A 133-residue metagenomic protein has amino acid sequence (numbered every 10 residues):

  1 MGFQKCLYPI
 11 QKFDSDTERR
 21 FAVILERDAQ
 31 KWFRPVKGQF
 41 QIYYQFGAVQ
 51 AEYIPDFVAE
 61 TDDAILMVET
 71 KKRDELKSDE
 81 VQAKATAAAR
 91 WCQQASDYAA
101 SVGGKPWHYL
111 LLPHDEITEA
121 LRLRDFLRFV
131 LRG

Functional and structural regions predicted by a protein language model:
M1-G133: Electrostatic, structured charged patches in enzyme active sites and in nucleic-acid/phosphate-binding
